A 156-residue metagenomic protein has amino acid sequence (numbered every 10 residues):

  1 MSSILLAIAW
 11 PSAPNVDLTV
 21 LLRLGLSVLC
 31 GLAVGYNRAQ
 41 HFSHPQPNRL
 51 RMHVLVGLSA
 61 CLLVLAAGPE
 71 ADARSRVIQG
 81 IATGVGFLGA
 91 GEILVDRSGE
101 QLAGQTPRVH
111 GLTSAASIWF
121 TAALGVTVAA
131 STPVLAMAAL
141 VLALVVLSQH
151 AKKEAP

Functional and structural regions predicted by a protein language model:
M1-V77, A130-S131, A136-A139, A143-P156: Alpha-helical transmembrane segments and their membrane-interface boundaries that form or gate the permeation pathway
S27-F42, T83, P107-I118: Glycine/serine-rich anion-binding loops at beta->alpha junctions that coordinate negatively charged ligand groups
L29-N37, F87-L94, G125: Hydrophobic transmembrane alpha-helices of secondary-active transporters and Na+-translocating membrane complexes
H44-R51, S98, L102-T113: Short, amphipathic, aromatic/basic-enriched membrane-interface segments that mark the entry/exit of transmembrane
M52-L65, G86-L88, G111-V128: Small-residue-rich segments of transmembrane alpha-helices in multi-pass membrane proteins, especially helix faces
D72-S98: Alpha-helical transmembrane-segment detector that highlights a single hydrophobic TM helix and its immediate
Q105-S148: Structural signal for the N-terminal portions of transmembrane helices and their immediately preceding loop/interface
